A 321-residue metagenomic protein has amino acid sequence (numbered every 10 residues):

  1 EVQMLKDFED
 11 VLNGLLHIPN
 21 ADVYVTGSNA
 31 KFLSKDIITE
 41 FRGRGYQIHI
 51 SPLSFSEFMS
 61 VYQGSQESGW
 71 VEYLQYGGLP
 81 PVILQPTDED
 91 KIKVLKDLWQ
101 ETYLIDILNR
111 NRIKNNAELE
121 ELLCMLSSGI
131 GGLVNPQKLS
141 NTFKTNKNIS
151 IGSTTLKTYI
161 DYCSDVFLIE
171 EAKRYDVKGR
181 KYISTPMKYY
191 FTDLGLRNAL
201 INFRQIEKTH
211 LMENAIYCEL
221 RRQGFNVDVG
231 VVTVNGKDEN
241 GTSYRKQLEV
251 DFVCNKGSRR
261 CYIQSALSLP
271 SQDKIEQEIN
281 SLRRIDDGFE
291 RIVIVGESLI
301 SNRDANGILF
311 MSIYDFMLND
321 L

Functional and structural regions predicted by a protein language model:
E1-L12, K35-I37: Conserved ATPase-coupling elements of RecA-like P-loop NTPase cores
D10-G14, E278-S281: A short acidic, amphipathic alpha-helical/loop segment
L16-I38, C163: Sensor-1/coupling segment of RecA-like P-loop NTPase cores
P19-A21, R42-Y46, S258-R259, D287-E290: Short glycine-/polar-rich loops that comprise or flank the Walker A/P-loop and associated switch/sensor motifs
S28-A30, S34-L133, Q137, E170: Interdomain motor-coupling "hinge/lid" segment immediately C-terminal to the ATP-binding subdomain of NTP-driven enzymes
C124-S128, K144, R221: Short, locally clustered residues in the helix-turn-helix/winged-helix DNA-binding domain
P136-N148: DNA-recognition alpha helix
T155-Y162, F167-L321: A cross-kingdom feature that marks ATP-driven nucleic-acid transaction machinery
